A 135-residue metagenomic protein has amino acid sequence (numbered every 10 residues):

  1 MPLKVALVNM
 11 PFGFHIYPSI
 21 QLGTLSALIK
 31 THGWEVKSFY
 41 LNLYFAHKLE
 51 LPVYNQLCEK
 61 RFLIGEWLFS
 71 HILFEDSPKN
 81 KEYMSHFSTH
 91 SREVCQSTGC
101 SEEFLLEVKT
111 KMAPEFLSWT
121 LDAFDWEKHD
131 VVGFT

Functional and structural regions predicted by a protein language model:
M1-T135: A short, structured N-terminal alpha-helical element that caps or precedes a catalytic domain
